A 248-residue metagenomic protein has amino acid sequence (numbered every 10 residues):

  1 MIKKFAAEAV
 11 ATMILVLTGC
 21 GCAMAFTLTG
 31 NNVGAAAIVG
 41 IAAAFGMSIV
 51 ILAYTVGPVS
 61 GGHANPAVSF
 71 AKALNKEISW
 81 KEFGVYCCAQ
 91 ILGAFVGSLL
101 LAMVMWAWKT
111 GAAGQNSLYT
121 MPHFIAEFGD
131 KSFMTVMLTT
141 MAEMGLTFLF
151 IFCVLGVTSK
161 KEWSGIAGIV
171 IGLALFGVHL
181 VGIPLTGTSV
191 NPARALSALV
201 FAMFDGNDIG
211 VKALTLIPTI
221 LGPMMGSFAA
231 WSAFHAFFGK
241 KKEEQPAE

Functional and structural regions predicted by a protein language model:
M1-E248: Membrane-interface helix-loop junctions and terminal tails of multi-pass membrane proteins
